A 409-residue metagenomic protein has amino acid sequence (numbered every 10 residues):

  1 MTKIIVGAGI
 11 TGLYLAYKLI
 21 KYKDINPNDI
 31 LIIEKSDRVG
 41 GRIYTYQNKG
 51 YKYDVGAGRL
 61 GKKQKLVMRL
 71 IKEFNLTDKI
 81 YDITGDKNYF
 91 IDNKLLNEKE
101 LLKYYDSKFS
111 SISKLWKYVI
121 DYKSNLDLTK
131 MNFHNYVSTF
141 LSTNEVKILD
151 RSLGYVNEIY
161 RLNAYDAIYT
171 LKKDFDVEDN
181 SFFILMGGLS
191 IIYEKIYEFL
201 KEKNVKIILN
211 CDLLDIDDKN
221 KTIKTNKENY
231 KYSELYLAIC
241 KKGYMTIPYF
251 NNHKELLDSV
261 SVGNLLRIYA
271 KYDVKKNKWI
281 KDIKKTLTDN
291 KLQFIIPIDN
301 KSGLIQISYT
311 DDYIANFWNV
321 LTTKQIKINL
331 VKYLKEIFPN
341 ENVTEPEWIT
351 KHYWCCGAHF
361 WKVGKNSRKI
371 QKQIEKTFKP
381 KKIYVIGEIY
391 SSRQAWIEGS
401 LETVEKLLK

Functional and structural regions predicted by a protein language model:
M1-T11: Beta1/beta-strand and adjacent pyrophosphate-binding region of the FAD-binding site in flavoprotein oxidoreductases
T11, R38, K242: Conserved Rossmann-like nucleotide-cofactor binding loop
Y14, D282, D289-K409: Conserved flavin/dinucleotide-binding core of flavoenzymes
I20-Q47: Glycine-rich FAD pyrophosphate-binding loop
Y51-Y118, Y122: Dinucleotide-binding Rossmann-like beta1-alpha1 core, especially the glycine-rich loop that anchors the ADP
I120-D212, K221, A238, G243-P248: Active-site/ligand-binding neighborhood in enzyme catalytic cores
D218-I223, E228-I280: Central helical "cap/lid" subdomain
